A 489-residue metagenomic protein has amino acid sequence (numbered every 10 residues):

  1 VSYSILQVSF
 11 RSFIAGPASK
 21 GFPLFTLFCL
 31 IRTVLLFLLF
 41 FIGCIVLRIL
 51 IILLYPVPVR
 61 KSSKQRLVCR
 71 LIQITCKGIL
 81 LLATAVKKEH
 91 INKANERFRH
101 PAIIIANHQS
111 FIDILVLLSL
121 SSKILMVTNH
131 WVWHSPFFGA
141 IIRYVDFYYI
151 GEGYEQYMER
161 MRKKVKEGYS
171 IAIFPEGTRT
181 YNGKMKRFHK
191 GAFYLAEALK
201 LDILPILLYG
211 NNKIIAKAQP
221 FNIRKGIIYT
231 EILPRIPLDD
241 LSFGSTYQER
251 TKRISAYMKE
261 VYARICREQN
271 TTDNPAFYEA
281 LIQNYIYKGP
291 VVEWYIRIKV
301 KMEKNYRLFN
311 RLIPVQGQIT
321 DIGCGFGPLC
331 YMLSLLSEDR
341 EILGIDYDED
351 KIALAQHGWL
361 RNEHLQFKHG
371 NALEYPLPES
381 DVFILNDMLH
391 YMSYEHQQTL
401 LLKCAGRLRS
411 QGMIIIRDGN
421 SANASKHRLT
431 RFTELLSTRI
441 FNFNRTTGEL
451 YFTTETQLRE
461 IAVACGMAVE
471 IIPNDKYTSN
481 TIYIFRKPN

Functional and structural regions predicted by a protein language model:
S2-A15, Y157-Q283: Non-catalytic C-terminal accessory region of glycerolipid acyltransferases and related lyso-lipid remodeling enzymes
S19-K87, A140-I141, V291-R297, R439 (+1 more regions): A transmembrane-helix-recognition feature enriched in membrane-embedded lipid enzymes and envelope glyco-/phospholipid
R48-R70, F98-G153: Catalytic core of membrane glycerolipid acyltransferases/transacylases, capturing the structured, soluble-facing
K299-V315: Conserved alpha-helix/loop element of class I SAM-dependent methyltransferases that forms part of the SAM/SAH-binding
P328-L365, H369-L373: Class I SAM-dependent methyltransferase SAM/SAH-binding core
I384: A conserved beta-strand element that flanks and buttresses the S-adenosyl-L-methionine
Q398-S410: A short glycine-rich, Lys/Arg-flanked "PGG" loop and its adjoining helix->strand segment in the class I
R417-I461, I472-P473: C-terminal alpha-helical "lid/dimerization" subdomain adjacent to the S-adenosyl-L-methionine
